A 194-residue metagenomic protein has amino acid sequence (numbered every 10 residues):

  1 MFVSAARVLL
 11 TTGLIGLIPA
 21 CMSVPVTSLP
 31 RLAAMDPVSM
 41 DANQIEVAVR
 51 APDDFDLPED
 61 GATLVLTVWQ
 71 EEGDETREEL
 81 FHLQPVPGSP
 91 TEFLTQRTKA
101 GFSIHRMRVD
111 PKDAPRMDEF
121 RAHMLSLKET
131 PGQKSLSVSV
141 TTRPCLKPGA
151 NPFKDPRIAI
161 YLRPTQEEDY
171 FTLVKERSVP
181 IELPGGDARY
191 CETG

Functional and structural regions predicted by a protein language model:
M1-L10: Bacterial N-terminal signal peptides that target proteins for export
L17-A20: C-terminal motif of bacterial Sec signal peptides marking the signal peptidase cleavage site
M22-P25: Bacterial signal peptide processing site
L29-P52: Post-signal peptide N-terminal segment of mature Sec-exported envelope proteins
A51-F55, V68-E72, T142-L146: Beta-strand elements of well-folded, non-transmembrane domains
D56-L136: Structured domain cores in non-transmembrane regions
K128-G194: Glycine-rich, aromatic-bearing surface loops/beta-hairpins
